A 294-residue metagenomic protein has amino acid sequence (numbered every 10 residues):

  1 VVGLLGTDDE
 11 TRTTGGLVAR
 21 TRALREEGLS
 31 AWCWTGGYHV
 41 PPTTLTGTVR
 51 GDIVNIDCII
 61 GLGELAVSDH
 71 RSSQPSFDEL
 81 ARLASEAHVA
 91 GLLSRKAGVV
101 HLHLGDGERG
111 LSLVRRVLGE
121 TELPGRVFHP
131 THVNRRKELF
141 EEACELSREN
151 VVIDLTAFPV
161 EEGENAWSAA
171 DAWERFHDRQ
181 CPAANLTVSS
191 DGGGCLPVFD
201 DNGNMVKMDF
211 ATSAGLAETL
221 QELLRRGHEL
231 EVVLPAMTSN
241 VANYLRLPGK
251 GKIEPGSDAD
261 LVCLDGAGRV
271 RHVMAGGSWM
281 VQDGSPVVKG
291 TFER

Functional and structural regions predicted by a protein language model:
V1-T13, A19-P41, D57-H70, L92-G105 (+1 more regions): Divalent metal-dependent hydrolysis catalytic cores, especially in the metallo-beta-lactamase
R12-L17, T43-T48, S76, S112-R116 (+4 more regions): Short acidic, glycine/serine/threonine-rich loops at helix termini
L24, H103, I153, D191 (+3 more regions): Divalent metal-coordination and catalytic microenvironments
R25, S147, L224: Anion (oxyanion) recognition and catalysis
P75-V89: Active-site glycine-rich loop that binds ribose-phosphate moieties when present
S85-P197, M205-F210: Active-site core of metal-dependent hydrolases
D178-C263: His/Asp/Glu-enriched, well-ordered alpha-helical/loop segment that forms or immediately abuts the divalent-metal
K252-R294: C-terminal cap of metal-dependent C-N hydrolases
